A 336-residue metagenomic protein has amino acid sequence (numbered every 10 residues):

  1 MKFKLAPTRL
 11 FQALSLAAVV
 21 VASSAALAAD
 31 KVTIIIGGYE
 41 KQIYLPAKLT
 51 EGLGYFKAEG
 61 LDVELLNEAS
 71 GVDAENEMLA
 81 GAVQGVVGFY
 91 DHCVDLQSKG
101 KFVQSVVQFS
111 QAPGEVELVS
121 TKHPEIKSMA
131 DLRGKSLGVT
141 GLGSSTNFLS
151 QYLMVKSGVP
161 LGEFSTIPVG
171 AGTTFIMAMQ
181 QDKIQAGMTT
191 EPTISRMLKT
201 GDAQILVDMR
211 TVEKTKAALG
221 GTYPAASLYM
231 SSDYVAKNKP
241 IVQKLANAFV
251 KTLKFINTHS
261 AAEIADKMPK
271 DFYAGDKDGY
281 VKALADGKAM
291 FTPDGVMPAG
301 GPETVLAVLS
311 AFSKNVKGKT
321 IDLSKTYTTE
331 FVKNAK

Functional and structural regions predicted by a protein language model:
K2-L14: Bacterial N-terminal signal peptides that target proteins for export
P7, S128-M129, L323: Structural motif detector for alpha-helix initiation sites
S15, V20-V21: Gram-negative bacterial Sec-dependent N-terminal signal peptides
V21-A28: Sec/Tat signal peptide C-region and signal peptidase I cleavage site
A29-G170, F175-E191, S195, D202-V207 (+1 more regions): Short, glycine-/small- and polar/acidic-enriched structural segments that line small-molecule recognition paths
H92, T174-M177, Q181-P269: Pocket-lining segment of extracytoplasmic ligand-binding domains
V235-N315: Secondary-structure end/capping motifs
V305-K336: Conserved C-terminal helix/tail region of periplasmic/extracytoplasmic solute-binding proteins
